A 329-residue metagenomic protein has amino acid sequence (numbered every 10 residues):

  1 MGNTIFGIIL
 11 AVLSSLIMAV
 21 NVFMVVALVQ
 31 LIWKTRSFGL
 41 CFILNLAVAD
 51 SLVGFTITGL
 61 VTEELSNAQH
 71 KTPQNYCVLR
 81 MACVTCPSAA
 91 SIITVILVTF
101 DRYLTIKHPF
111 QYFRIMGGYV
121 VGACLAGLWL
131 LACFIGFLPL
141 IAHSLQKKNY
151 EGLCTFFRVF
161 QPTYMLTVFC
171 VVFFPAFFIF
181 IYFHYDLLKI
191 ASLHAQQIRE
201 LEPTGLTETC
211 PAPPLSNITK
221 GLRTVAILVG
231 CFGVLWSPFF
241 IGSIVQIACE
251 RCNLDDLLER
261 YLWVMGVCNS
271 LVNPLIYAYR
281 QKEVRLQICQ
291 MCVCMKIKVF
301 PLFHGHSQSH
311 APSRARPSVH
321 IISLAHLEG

Functional and structural regions predicted by a protein language model:
M1-F23, G329: Extracellular N-terminal segment of 7TM GPCRs
G2-A11, F38-V98, T105-H108, Y112-F113: Extracellular TM2-ECL1-early TM3 structural module of rhodopsin-like
L10, S14, A27, L52-A68 (+5 more regions): Helix-to-loop junction signature of class
N67-A82, C86, G117-V120, C133-F178: Loop architecture of class A 7-transmembrane GPCRs
V84, V159-F177, F232, P238-Y277: Extracellular loop 3-seventh transmembrane helix
T94-I106, H143-S144, V168-T204, T224-Q246 (+1 more regions): Class A (rhodopsin-like) GPCR signature focused on the TM5-ICL3 interface and adjacent 7TM helical core
F180, V234, F240-I244, R260-P312: Seventh transmembrane helix
L193-L222, K282-G329: Intrinsically disordered regulatory tails of 7TM GPCRs
